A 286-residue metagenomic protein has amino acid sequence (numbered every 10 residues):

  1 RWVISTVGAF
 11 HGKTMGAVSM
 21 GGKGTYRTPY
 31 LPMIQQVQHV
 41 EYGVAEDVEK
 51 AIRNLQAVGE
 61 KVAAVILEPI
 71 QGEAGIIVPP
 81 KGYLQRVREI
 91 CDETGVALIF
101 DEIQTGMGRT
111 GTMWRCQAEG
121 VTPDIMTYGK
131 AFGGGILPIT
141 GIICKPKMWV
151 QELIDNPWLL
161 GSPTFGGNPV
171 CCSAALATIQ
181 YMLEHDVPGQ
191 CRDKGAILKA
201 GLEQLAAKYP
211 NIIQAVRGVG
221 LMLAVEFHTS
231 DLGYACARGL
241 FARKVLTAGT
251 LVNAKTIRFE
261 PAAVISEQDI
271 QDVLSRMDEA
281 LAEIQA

Functional and structural regions predicted by a protein language model:
R1-A286: Conserved N-terminal phosphate-binding loop of PLP-dependent enzymes in the Aspartate aminotransferase
